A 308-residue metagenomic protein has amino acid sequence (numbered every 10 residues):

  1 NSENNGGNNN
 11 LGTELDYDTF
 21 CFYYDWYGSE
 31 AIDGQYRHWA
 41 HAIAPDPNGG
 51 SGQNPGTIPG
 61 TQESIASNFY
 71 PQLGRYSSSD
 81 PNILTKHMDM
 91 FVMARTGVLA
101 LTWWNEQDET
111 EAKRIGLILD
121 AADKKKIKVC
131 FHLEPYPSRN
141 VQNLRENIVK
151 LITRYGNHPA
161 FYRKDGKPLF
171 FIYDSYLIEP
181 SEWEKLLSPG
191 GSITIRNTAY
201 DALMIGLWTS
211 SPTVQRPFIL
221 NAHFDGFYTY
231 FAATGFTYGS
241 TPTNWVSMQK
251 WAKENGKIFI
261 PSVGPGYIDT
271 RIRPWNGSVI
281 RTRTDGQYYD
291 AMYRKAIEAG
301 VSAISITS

Functional and structural regions predicted by a protein language model:
N4-S308: Glycan-processing catalytic domains of CAZymes
